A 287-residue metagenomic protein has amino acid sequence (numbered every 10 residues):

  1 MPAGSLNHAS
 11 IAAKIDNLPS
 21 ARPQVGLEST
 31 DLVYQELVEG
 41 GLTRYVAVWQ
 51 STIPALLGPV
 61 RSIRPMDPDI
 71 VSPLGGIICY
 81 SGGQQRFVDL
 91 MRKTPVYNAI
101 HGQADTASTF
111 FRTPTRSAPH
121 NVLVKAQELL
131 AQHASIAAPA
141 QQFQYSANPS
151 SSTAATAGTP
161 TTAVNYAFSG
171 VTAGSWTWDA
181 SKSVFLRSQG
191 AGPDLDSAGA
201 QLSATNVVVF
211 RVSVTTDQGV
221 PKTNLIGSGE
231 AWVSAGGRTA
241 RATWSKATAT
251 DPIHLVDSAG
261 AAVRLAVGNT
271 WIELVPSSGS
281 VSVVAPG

Functional and structural regions predicted by a protein language model:
M1-T30, E39-G287: A surface/extracellular/periplasmic glyco- and lipid-processing/surface-interacting theme
E36: Adenosine ribonucleotide-centric catalytic and binding domains
